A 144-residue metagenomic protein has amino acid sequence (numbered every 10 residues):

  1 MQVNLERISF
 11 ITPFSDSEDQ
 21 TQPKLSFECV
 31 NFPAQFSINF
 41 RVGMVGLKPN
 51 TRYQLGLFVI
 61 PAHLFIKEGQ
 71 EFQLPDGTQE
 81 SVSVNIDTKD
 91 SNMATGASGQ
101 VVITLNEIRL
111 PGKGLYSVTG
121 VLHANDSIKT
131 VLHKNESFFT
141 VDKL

Functional and structural regions predicted by a protein language model:
M1-A34, L144: Short, compositionally biased P/S/T/A/G/V-rich stretches that sit at domain boundaries
I11, V42-M44, V59, L122: Short beta-strand element of the conserved SAM-dependent methyltransferase core
T21-Q54, G99-I103: Contiguous beta-strand segments within globular domains
S37, N85-L105: Aromatic sugar-binding surface patches on proteins that engage polysaccharides or sugar-phosphate polymers
V45, G56-I60, P75, D87 (+2 more regions): A structural detector for beta-sheet-dominated domains
R52-D76, G120-A124: Extended low-complexity, serine/threonine- and proline-enriched intrinsically disordered segments
G56-I60, L105-F139: Internal, hydrophobic beta-strand segments that form the core of beta-sheet-rich folds
D76-N85, I128-L144: Short beta-strand elements
